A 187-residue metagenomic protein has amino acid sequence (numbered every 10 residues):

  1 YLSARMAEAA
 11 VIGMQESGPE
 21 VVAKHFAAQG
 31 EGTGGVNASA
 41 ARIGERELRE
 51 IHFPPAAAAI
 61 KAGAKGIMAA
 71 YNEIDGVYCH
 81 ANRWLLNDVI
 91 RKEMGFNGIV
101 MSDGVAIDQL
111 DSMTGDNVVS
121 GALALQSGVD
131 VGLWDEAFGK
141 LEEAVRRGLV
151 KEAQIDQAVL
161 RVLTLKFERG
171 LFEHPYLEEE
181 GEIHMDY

Functional and structural regions predicted by a protein language model:
Y1-Y187: Glycoside hydrolase catalytic-domain context in secreted enzymes
